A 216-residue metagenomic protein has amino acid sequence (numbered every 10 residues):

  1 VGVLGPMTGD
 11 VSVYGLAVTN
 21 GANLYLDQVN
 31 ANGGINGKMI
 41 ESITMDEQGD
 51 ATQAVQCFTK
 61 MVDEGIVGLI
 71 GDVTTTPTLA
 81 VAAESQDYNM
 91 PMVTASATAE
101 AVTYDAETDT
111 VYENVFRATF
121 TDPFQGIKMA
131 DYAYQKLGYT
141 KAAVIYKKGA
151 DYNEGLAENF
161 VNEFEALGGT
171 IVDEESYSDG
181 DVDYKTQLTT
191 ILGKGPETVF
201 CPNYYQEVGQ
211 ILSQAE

Functional and structural regions predicted by a protein language model:
V1, T19-S42, E165-T170: Signal peptide-proximal N-terminal region of secreted/periplasmic/extracellular or secretory-lumen proteins
V1-V18, D72, K141-K147: Short beta-strand segments enriched in small/hydrophobic residues
M7, T110-D179, T198: An alpha-beta-alpha
V13-V18, N32-D105, A118, Y177-V182: Beta-alpha junction/loop-to-helix N-cap segments that form part of ligand/metal-binding clefts
V55, V62, Q86, Y134-Q135 (+2 more regions): Non-catalytic positions within long, well-ordered alpha-helices that form the structural scaffold/packing of enzyme
M61-V73, P91-A95, A143-Y146, G195-Y205 (+1 more regions): Periplasmic-binding protein-like
T75-Q86, V182-D183, T189-E216: Hydrophobic alpha-helical
S85, T108-D109, F164, A215: A generic structural signal for well-ordered alpha-helical segments
